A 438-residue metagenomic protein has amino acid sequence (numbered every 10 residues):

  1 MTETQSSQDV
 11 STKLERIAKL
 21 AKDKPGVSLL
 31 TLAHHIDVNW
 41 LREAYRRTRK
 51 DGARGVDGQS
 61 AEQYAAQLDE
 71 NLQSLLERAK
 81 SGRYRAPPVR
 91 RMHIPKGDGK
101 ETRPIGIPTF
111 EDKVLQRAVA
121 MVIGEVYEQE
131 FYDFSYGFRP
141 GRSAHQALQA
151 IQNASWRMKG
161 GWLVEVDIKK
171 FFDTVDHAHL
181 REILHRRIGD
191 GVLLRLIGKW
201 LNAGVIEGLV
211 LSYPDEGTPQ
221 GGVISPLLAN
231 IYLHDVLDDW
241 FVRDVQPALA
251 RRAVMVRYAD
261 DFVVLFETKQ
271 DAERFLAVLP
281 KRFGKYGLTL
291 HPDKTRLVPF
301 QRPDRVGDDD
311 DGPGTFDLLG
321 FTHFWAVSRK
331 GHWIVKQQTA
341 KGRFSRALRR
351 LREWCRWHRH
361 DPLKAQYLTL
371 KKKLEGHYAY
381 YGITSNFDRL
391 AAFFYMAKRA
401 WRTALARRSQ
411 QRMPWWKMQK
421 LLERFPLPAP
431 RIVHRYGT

Functional and structural regions predicted by a protein language model:
M1-T438: Non-catalytic terminal/accessory segments
